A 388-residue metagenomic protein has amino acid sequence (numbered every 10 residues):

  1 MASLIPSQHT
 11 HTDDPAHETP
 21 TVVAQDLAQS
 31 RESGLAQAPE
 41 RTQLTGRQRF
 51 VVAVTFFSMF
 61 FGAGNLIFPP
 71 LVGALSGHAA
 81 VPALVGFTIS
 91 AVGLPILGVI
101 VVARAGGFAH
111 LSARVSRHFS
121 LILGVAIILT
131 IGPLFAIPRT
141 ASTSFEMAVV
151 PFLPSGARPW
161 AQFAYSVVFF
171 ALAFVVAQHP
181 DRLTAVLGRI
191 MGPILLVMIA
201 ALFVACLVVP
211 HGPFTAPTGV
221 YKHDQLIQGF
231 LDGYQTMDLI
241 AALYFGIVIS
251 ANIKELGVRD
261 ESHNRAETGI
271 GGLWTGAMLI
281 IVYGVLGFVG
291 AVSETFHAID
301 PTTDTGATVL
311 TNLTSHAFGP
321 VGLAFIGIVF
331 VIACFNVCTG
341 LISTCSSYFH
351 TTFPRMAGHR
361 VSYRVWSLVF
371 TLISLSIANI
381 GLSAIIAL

Functional and structural regions predicted by a protein language model:
T45-F56, V81, H118-I131, F163-V168 (+3 more regions): Select transmembrane alpha-helical segments in multipass membrane proteins
V51-F61, F169, A205-G212, V220-V289 (+1 more regions): Hydrophobic, membrane-embedded alpha-helices of multi-pass small-molecule transporters
V72, S142-A161, K254-E255, C338-S367: Helix-loop-helix connectors at the membrane interface of multi-pass transporters/channels
G93, L97, I194-C206, T268-T295 (+3 more regions): Selective recognition of specific alpha-helical transmembrane segments in multi-pass small-molecule
F108-V115, V282-F335, N379-L382: TM-loop-TM module centered on a large, flexible mid-protein loop between adjacent transmembrane helices in multi-pass
V176-C206, L388: Membrane-interface loop-to-helix entry segments
H179-I190, L226-G229, I249-L279, T295-T311 (+1 more regions): Hydrophobic, small-residue-rich membrane helices and short re-entrant helix-turn-helix hairpins that build
W274, M278, T351-L382: Loop-to-transmembrane helix boundary motifs in multi-pass membrane proteins
